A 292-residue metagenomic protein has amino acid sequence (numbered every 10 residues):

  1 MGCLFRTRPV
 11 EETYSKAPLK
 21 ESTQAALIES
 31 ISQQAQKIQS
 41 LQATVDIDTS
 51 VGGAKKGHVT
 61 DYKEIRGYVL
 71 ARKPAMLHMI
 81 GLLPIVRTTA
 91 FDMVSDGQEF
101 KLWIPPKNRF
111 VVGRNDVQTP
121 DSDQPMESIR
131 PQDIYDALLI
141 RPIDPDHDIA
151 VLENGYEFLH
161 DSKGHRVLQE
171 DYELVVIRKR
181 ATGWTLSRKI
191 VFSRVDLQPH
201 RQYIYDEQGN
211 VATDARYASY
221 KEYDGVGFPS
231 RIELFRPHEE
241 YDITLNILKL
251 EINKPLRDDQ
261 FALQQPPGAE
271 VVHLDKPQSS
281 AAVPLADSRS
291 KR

Functional and structural regions predicted by a protein language model:
G2-E64, K276-R292: N-terminal leader/targeting segments and the immediate start of mature chains
F5, P74-D136, A269: An acidic-aromatic
S22-A25, I104-L186, Q265: Flexible, processing/modification-adjacent segments and terminal tails in exported/periplasmic/extracellular proteins
S30, R66-A71, M93, A215-E222: Extended lipid/amphipathic-ligand handling interfaces
Q39-L41, I65, A75, T89-F91 (+6 more regions): Envelope-exposed proteins and targeting segments
V45-I47, K73-A75, G81-I85, G97-E99 (+5 more regions): A mature extracytoplasmic/lumenal domain signature
I47-D92, E99, S288-S290: Post-signal peptide N-terminal segment of secreted/secretory-pathway proteins
A150-G268, V272-P277: Gly/Pro-enriched, hydrophobic low-complexity segments that function as extracytoplasmic propeptides/linkers
